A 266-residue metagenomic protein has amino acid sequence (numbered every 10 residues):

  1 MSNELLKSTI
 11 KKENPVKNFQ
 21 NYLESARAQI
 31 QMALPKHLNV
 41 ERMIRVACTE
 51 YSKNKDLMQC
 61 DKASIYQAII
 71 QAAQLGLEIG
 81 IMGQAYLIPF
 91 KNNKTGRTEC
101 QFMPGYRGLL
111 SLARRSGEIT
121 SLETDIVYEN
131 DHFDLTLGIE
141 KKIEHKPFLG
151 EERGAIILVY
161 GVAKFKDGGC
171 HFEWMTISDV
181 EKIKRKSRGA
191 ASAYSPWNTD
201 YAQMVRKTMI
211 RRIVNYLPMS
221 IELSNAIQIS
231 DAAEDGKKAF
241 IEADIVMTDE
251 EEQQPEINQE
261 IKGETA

Functional and structural regions predicted by a protein language model:
M1-A28, S224-A266: Glycine- and charge-rich intrinsically disordered segments
N14-S220: Binding-interface segments
